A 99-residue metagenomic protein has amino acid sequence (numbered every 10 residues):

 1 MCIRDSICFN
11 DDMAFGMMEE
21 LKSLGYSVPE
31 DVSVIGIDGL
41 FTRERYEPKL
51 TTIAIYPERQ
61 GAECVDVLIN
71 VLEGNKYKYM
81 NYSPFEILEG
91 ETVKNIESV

Functional and structural regions predicted by a protein language model:
R4-D5, F9-V99: Flexible loop/turn connectors
